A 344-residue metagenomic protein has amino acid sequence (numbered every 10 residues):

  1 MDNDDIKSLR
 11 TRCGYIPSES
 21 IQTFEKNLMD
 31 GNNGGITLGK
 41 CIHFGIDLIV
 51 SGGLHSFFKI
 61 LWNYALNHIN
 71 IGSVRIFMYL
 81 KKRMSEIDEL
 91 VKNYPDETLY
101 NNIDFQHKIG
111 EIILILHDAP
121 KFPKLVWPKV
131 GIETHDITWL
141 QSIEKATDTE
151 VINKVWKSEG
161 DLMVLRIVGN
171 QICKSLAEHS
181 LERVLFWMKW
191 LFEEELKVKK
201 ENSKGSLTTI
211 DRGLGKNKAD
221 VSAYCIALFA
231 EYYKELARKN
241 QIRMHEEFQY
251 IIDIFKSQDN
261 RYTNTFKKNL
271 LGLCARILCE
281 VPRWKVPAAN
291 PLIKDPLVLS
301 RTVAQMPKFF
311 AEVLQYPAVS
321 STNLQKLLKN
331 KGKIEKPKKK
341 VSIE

Functional and structural regions predicted by a protein language model:
M1-L28: Long, low-complexity, highly charged intrinsically disordered regions
S8-C13, S20, G39-H43, V50-E344: C-terminal alpha-helical interaction modules of replication/initiation AAA+ assemblies
T23-G31, I36-D47: Conserved helicase/translocase motor-coupling segment
